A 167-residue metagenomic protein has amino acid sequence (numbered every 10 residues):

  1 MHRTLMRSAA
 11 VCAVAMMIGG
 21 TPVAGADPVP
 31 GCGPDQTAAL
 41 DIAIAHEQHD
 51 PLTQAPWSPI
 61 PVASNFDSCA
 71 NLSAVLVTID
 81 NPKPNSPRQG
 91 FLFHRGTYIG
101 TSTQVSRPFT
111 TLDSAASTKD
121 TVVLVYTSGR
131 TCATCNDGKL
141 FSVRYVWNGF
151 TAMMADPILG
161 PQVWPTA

Functional and structural regions predicted by a protein language model:
M1-A26: Secretory targeting and sorting signals
G25-A167: Exposed acidic/polar residues on beta-strands and adjacent loops within beta-sheet cores, strongest in beta-propeller
